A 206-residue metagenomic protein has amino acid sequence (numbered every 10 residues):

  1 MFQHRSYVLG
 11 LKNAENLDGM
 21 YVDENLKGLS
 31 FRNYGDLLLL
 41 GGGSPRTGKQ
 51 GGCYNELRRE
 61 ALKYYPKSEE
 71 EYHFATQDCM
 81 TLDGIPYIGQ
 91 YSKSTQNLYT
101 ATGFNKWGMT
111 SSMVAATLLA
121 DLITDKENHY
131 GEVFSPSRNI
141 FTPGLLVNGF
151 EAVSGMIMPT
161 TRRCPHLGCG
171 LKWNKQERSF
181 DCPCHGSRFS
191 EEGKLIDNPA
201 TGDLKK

Functional and structural regions predicted by a protein language model:
M1, G19-D23, T76-C79, N198-A200: Short Gly/Pro-enriched turn/cap motifs at secondary-structure boundaries
M1-Y34, L38-G41: Flavin-dependent oxidoreductases
A14-N16, S44-R46, K93, N105-W107 (+1 more regions): Short, glycine-/Ser/Thr-/acidic-enriched flexible segments
D23, S30-N33, G89, K172-N174 (+1 more regions): Well-ordered beta-strand positions
E24-L26, G35, K49-R59, K63-N148 (+1 more regions): C-terminal catalytic lobe of FAD-dependent flavoproteins
E151-M158: Flexible inter-domain linker/hinge segments
P159-K206: Rieske [2Fe-2S] iron-sulfur-binding domain
